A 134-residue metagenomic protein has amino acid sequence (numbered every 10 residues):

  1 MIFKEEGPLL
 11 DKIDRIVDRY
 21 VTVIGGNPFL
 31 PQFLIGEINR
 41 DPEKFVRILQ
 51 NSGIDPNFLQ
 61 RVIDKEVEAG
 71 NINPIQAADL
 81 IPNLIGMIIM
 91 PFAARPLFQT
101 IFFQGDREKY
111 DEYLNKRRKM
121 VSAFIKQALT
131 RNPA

Functional and structural regions predicted by a protein language model:
M1-Q32, A69, A77-L84: Hydrophobic alpha-helical connector segments
K4-G7, N39, E43, E68 (+2 more regions): Short, flexible helix-adjacent loops and helix caps
P8-K12, R47, I72, K109: A structural signal for alpha-helical segments
Y20, L34-E37, L84, I88 (+1 more regions): Short alpha-helical scaffolding segments that buttress acidic/His motifs in well-ordered protein cores
T22-D64, D79, D106-E112: Short secondary-structure transition hinges
G26, N57-A69, N73, M87-A134: C-terminal peripheral helix-coil segments that are non-catalytic and often amphipathic
